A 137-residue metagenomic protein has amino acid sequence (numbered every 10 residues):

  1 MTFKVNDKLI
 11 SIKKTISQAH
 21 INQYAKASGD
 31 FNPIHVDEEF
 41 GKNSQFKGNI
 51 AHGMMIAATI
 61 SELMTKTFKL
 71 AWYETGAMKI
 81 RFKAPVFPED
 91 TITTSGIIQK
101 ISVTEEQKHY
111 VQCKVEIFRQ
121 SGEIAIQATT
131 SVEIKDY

Functional and structural regions predicted by a protein language model:
M1-A51: Catalytic strand-loop segment that frames the active site of acyl-thioester-processing enzymes
M1-I10, P88-Y137: HotDog/MaoC-like acyl-thioester-processing domains
K14, S61, T130-S131: Residue-level structural signal for beta-strand termini and adjacent loop
N22, A57-A58: Short amphipathic alpha-helical segments
Q45-A51, A58-Q99: Hydrophobic beta-strand-centered segment that forms part of the acyl-chain substrate-binding groove
